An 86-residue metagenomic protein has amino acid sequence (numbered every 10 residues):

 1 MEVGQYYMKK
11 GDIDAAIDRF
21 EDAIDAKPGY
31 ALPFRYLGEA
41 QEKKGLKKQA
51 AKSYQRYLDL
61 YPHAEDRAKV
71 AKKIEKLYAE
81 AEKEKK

Functional and structural regions predicted by a protein language model:
E2, Y36, V70-K73: Canonical tetratricopeptide repeat
I24-D25, D59: Conserved structural position within tetratricopeptide repeats
